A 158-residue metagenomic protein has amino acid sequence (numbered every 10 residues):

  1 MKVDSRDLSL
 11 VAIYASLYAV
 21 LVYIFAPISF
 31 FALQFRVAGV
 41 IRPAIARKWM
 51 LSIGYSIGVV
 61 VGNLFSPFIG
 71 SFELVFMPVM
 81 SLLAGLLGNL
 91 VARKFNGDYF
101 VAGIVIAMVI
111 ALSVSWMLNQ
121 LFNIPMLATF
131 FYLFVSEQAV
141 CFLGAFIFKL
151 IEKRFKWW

Functional and structural regions predicted by a protein language model:
M1-A46, M50-I53: Hydrophobic transmembrane alpha-helices
M1-D4, S56, F122-M126: Juxtamembrane loop-helix boundary motifs flanking transmembrane segments in multi-pass membrane proteins
Y18, Y55-N63: Small-polar-interrupted transmembrane alpha-helices in polytopic inner-membrane proteins
P27-A32, V60, L64-W158: Membrane-embedded alpha-helical hairpins and interfacial helices in multi-pass inner-membrane proteins
A44-S56, V91-F100: Membrane-helix interface "capping/anchor" motifs
